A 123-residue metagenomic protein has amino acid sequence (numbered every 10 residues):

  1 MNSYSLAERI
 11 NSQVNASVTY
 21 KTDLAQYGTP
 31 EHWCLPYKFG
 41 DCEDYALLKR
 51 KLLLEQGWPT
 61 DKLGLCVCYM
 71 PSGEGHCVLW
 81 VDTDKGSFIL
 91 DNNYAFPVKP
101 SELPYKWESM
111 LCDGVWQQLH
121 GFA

Functional and structural regions predicted by a protein language model:
M1-A123: A structural boundary/capping signal
